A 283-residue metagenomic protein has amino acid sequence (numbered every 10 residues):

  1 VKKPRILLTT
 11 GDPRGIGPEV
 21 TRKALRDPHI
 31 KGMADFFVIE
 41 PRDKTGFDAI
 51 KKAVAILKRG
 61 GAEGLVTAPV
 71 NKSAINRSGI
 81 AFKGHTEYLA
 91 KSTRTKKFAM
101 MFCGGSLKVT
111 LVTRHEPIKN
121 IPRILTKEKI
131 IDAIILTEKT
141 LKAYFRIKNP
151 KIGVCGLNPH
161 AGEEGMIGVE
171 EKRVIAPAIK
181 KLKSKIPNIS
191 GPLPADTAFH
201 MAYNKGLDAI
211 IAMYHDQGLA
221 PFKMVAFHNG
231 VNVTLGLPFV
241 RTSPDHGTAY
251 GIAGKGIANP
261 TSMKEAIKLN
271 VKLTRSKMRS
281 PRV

Functional and structural regions predicted by a protein language model:
K2-R282: Anion-binding alpha/beta catalytic cores of soluble intermediary-metabolism enzymes, centered on
